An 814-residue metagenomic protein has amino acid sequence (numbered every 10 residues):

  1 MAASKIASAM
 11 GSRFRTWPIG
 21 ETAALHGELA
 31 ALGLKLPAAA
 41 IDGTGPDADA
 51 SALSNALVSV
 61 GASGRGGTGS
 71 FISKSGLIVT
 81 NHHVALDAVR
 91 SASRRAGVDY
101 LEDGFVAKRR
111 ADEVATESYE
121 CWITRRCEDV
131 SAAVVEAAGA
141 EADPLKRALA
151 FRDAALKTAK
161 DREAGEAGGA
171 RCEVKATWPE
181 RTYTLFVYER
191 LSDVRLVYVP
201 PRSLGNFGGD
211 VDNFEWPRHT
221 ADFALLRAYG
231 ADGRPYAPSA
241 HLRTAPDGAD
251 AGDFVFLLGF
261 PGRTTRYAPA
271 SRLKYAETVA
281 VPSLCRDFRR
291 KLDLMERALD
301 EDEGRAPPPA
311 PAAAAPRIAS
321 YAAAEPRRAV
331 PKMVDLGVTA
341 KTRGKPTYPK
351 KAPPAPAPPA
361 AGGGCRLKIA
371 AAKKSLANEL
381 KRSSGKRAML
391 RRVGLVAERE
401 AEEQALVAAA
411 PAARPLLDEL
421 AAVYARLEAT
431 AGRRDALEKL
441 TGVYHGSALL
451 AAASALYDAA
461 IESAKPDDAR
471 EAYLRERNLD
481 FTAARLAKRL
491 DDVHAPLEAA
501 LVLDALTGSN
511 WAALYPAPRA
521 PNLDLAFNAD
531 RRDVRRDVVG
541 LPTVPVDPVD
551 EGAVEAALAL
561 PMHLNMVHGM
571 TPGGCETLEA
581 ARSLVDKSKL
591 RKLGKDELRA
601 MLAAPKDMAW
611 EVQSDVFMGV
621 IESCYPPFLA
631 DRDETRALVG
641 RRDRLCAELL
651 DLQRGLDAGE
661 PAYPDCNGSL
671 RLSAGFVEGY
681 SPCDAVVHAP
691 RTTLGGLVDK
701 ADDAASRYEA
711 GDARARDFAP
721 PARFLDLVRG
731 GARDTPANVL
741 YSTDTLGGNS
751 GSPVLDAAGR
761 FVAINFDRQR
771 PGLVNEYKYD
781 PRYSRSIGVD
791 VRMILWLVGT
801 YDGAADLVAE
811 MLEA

Functional and structural regions predicted by a protein language model:
M1-A814: Terminal presequence/propeptide segments associated with secretion/organelle targeting and zymogen/polyprotein
